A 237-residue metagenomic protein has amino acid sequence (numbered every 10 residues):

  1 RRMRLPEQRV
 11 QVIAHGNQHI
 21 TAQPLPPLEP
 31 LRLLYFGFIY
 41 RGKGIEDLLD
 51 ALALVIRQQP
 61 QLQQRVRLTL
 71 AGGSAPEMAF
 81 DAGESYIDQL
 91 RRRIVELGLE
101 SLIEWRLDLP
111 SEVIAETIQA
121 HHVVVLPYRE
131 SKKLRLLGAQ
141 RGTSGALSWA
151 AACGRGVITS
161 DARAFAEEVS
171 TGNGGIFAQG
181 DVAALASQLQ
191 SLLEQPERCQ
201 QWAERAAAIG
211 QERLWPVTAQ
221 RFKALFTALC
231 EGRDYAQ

Functional and structural regions predicted by a protein language model:
G16: Carbohydrate-associated surface elements
P26-K43, L49-L52, L68-T69: Conserved donor-binding/catalytic core segment of Leloir-type glycosyltransferases
L33, L48-L49, L68, A150 (+2 more regions): A structural motif in glycosyltransferase catalytic domains
G72, A82-E112: Nucleotide-activated donor-binding/catalytic signature segment of Leloir-type glycosyltransferases, i.e., the conserved
I118-R141, R155: Acidic donor-binding loop of glycosyltransferase active sites
W149-A152, G156-T159: Short hydrophobic beta-strand element within catalytic cores of glycosyltransferases and related nucleotide-activated
T171-V182, S191-P196, Q211: Conserved acidic donor-binding segment of nucleotide-sugar-dependent glycosyltransferases
E197-T227: A charged, aromatic-enriched C-terminal amphipathic alpha-helix characteristic of glycosyltransferases across folds
